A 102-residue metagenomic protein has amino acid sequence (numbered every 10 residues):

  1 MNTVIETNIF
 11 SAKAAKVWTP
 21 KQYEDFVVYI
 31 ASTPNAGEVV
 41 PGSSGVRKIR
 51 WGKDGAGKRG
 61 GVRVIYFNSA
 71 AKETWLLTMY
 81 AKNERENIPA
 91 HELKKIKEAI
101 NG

Functional and structural regions predicted by a protein language model:
M1-K21: Arg/Lys-rich, positively charged N-terminal/basic patches that mediate binding to nucleic acids
T3, R47, E86: Residues that recognize and position ribonucleotide moieties
N8, R50, Y80: Anionic group-transfer/hydrolysis microenvironments
P20-A36, E84-A90, K95: Short, charge- and proline-biased low-complexity linear segments that act as flexible interaction/docking motifs
V28-K58: A short, surface-exposed loop/turn module that caps and links secondary-structure elements
K53-G55, Y66-S69: Short, low-complexity Ser/Thr-rich regulatory SLiMs
R59-V64: Short, surface-exposed coil-to-beta transition loops
F67-G102: Enriched for short, Lys/Arg-rich terminal
